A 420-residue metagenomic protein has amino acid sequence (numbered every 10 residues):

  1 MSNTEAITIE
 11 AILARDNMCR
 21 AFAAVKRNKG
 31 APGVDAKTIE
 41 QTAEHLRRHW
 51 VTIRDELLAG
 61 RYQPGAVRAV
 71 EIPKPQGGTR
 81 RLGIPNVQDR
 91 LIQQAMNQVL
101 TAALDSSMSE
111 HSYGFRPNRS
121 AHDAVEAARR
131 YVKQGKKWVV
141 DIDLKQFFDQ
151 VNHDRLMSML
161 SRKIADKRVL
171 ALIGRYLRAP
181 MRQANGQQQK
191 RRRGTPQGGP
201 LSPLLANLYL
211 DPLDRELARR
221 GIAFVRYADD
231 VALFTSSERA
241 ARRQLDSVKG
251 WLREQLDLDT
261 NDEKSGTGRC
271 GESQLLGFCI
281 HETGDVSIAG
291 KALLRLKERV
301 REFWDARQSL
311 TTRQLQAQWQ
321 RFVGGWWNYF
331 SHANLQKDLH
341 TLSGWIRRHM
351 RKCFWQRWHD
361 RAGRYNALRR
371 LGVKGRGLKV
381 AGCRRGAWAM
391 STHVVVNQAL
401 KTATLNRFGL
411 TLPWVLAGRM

Functional and structural regions predicted by a protein language model:
M1-R47: Non-catalytic, polymerase-adjacent accessory regions of viral genome-replication enzymes
L13, P64-V70, P75, L177 (+1 more regions): Core structural elements
H49, E56-E71, P75, E110-E272: Conserved polymerase palm-domain catalytic core
Q88, I92-A95, R129, M157: Duplex nucleic acid-engaging cores and interfaces of nucleic-acid transaction enzymes
R178, R253-W326: A conserved non-catalytic segment of reverse transcriptases and RNA-directed RNA polymerases corresponding to the late
K190-T195, D285, R301-L315, G325-D338 (+2 more regions): Short, solvent-exposed helix-loop connector elements
K264-S273, W319-F322, L339-R347, A362-L371: A glycine-rich phosphate-binding loop feature that marks nucleotide/adenosyl-phosphate handling sites
H349, F354, W358-M420: Extended C-terminal regions of large enzymes
